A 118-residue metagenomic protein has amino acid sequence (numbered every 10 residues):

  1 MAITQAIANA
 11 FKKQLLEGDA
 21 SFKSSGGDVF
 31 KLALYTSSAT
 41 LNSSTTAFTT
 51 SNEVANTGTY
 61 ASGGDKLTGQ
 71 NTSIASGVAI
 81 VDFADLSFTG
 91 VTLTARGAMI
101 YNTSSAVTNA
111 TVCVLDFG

Functional and structural regions predicted by a protein language model:
M1-R96, T103-G118: Small cysteine-rich, disulfide-bonded extracellular modules of the LU/uPAR three-finger superfamily and closely related
